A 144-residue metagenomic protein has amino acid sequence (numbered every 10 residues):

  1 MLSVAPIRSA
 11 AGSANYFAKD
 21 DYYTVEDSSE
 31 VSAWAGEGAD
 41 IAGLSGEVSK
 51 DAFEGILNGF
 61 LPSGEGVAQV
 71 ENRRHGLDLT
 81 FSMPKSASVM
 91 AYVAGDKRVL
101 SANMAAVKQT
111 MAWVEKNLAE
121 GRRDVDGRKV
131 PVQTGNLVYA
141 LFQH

Functional and structural regions predicted by a protein language model:
M1-H144: Intrinsically disordered, flexible peripheral segments
